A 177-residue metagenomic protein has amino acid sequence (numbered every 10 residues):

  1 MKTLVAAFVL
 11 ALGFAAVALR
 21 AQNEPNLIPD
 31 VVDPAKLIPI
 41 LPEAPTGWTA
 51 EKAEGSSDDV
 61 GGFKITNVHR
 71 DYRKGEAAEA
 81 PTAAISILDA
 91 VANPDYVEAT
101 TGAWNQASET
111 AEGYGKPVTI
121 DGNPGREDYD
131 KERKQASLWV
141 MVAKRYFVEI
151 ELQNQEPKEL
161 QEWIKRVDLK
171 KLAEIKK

Functional and structural regions predicted by a protein language model:
M1-V5: Positively charged n-region of N-terminal signal peptides that target proteins for export
A7-A15: Bacterial N-terminal signal peptides
V17-A21: Sec/Tat signal peptide C-region and signal peptidase I cleavage site
N23-R133: Short, solvent-exposed recognition patches
P94-A99, A136-W139, E159-W163: A short, polar/proline- and glycine-enriched secondary-structure boundary/capping micro-motif
T110, G125, K134-Q135, K158 (+2 more regions): Acidic/polar, low-complexity extended loops/arms that serve as protein-protein interfaces in large oligomeric shells
R133-E159: Short, well-structured beta-strand
E151-K177: Surface-exposed amphipathic alpha-helical segments
